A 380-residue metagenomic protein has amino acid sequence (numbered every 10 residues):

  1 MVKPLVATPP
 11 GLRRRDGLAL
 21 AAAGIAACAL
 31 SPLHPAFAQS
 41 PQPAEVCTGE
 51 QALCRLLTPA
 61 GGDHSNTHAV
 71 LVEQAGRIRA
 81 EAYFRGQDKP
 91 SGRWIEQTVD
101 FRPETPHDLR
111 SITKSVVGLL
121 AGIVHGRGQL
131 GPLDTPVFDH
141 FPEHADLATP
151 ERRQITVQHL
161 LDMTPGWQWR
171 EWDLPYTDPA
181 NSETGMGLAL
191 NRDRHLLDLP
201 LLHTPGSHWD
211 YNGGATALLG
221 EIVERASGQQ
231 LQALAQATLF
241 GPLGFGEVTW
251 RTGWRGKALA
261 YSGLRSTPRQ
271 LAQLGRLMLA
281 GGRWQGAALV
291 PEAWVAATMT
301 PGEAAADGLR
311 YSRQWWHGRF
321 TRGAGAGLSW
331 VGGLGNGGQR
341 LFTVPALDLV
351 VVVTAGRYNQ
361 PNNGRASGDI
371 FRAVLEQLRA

Functional and structural regions predicted by a protein language model:
M1-L12, D16, A21-L30, P35-F37: N-terminal secretory signal peptides
P9, L18, G333-A380: Structured C-terminal helix/loop/strand segments within mature extracytoplasmic catalytic/sensor domains
G61-V99, F342, D348-V352: A short, well-structured edge-of-sheet supersecondary motif
G76, T105-L133, L160, L219-V223 (+1 more regions): Active-site SXXK
A82, S91-Q97, F138-D139, P175-T204 (+1 more regions): Short, charged, amphipathic alpha-helices and their helix-cap/turn boundaries
P103, D108, R127-W167, D198 (+1 more regions): Active-site helix/loop module of the DD-peptidase/beta-lactamase fold, centered on the serine-lysine SxxK catalytic
A215-I222, S262-R283, Q339-G356: Active-site-proximal alpha-helical segments within enzyme catalytic domains
F245-V248, V295-V352: Active-site Gly/Thr loop motif
